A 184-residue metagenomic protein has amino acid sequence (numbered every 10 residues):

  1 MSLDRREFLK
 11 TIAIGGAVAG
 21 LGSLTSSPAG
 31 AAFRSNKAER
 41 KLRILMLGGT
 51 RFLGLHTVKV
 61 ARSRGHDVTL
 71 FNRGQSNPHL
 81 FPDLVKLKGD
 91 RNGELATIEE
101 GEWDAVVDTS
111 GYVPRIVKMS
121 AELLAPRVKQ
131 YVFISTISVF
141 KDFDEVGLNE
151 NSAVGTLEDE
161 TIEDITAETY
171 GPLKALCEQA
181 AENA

Functional and structural regions predicted by a protein language model:
M1-G16: N-terminal secretory signal peptides and thylakoid transit peptides that target proteins across membranes
S27-E39: A short, basic/flexible loop-to-alpha-helix module at the beginning of a structural domain
L47-R64: N-terminal Rossmann NAD(P)H-binding glycine-rich loop of SDR-like oxidoreductase domains
F71-Q75: N-terminal Rossmann-fold cofactor-binding loop
S76-D83, I98: Short loop/helix-cap segments at secondary-structure boundaries that form the rim of catalytic
K88-W103: Conserved Rossmann-fold cofactor-binding substructure of NAD(P)-dependent oxidoreductases
G101-L157, A175-E178: NAD(P)-cofactor binding segment of oxidoreductase domains
T161-A184: Active-site Tyr-X1-5-Lys
